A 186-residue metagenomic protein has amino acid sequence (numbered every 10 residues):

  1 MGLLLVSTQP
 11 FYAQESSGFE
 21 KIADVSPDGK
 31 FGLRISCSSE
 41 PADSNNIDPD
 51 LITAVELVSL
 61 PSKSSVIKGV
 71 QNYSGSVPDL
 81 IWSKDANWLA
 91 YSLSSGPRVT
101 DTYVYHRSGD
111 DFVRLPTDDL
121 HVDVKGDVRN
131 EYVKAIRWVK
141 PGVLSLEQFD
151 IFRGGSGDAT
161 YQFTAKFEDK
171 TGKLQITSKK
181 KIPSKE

Functional and structural regions predicted by a protein language model:
G2-V6, A13-V25, E40, F112-T117 (+1 more regions): Acidic, small-residue rich beta-repeat scaffolds with periodic aromatic anchors
S16-I52: Beta-strand-rich domains and repeat architectures in extracellular enzymes and scaffolds, especially beta-propellers
P27-D28, K84-D85, K140: Residue-level detector of Asp-centered blade-edge/turn motifs that repeat once per structural unit in beta-propeller
S36-C37, S92-L93, E147-Q148: Recurrent small/Gly-Pro-centered beta-turn motifs in extracellular repeat architectures
D43-E56, P97-Y105, R153-A165: Structural motif
P61, R107-S108: Short loop/turn segments that connect beta-strands within beta-propeller blades
S64-I81, A86: Blade-loop segments of beta-propeller domains
